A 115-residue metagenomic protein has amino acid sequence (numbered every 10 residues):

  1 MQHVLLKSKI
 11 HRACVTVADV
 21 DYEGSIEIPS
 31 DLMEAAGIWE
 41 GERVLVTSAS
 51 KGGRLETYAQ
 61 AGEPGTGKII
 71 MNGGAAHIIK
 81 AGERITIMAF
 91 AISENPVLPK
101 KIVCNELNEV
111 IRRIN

Functional and structural regions predicted by a protein language model:
M1-H3, N115: Long, charged amphipathic helices and adjacent flexible linkers at domain junctions
H3-L5, I10, C14-T16, V20-N95 (+1 more regions): Compact, glycine-rich, soluble single-domain proteins
I92, P99-N115: Well-ordered alpha/beta subsegment
